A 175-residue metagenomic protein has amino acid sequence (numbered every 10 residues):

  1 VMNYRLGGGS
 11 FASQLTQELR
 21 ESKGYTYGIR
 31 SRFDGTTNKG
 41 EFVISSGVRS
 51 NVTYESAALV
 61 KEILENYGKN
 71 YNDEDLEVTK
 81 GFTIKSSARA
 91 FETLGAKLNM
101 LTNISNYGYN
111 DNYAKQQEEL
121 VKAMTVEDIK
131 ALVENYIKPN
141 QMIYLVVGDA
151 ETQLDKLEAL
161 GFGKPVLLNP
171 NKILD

Functional and structural regions predicted by a protein language model:
V1-M2, L19, I44, V60 (+3 more regions): Buried hydrophobic packing residues in well-ordered domains
R5, G9-F11, R32-A90, E158 (+1 more regions): M16/insulysin-pitrilysin zinc metalloprotease superfamily fold
Q17-T26, K69-M124, F162: Short acidic/His-enriched helical or mixed secondary-structure segments at domain edges of catalytic enzymes and some
K23-Y27, G40-F42, N72, N140-I143: Envelope-exposed proteins and targeting segments
Y27-R32, I129-K130: Glycine-rich, charged/polar anion/phosphate-binding loops that engage phosphate groups from diverse ligands
D34-E41, N110-D111, Y136-K138: Short, flexible turn/loop "capping" segments at secondary-structure junctions
V126-E127, A131-E134, K138-D175: Proteolytic maturation boundary segments
